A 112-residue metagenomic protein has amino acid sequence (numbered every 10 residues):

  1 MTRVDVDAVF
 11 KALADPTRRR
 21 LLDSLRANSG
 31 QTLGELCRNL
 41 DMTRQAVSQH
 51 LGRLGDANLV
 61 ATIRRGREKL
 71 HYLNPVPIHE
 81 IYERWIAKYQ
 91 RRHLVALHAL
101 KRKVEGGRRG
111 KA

Functional and structural regions predicted by a protein language model:
M1-D5, R26-A27, H79-A112: Amphipathic alpha-helical dimerization/coiled-coil segments that flank or bridge DNA-binding/regulatory modules
V4-T43, E68-E80, R84: N-terminal helix-turn-helix DNA-binding core of bacterial DNA-binding proteins
K11, D23, G55, A61 (+1 more regions): A cross-family signal for key residues in well-ordered alpha-helices that form functional helical elements
R38, Q49, G55-D56: Alpha-helical residues within the helix-turn-helix
L40, L51, P75, Q90 (+1 more regions): Short amphipathic alpha-helical/adjacent loop interface patches that line ligand and macromolecule-binding sites
A46: Conserved H-loop
G55-G66, Y72: Beta-hairpin "wing" of winged helix-turn-helix
